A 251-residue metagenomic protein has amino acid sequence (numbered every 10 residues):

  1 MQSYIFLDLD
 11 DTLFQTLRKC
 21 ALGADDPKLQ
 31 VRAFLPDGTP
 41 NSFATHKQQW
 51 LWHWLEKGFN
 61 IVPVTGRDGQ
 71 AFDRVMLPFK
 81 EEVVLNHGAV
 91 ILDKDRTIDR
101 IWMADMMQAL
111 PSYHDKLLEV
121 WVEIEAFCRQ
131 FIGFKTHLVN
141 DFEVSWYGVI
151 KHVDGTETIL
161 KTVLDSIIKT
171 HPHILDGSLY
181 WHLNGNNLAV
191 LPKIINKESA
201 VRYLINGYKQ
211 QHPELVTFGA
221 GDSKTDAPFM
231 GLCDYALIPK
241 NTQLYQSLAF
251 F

Functional and structural regions predicted by a protein language model:
M1-I5, L9-P63, A71: Active-site neighborhood of HAD-like aspartate-dependent phosphohydrolases
S3-I5, K80-E81, T217: The start of beta-strands in P-loop NTPase/AAA+ ATPase cores
T16-R18, G23, F72-V75, K94-D95 (+2 more regions): Short glycine-/acidic-enriched loop or helix-start segments at secondary-structure transitions that form or flank
A21-D26, F79-E81, A236: Glycine-rich, phosphate-binding/catalytic loops in enzymes
S42-C128: Active-site phosphate-binding/coordination module
V62, V84, F218-A220, Y235-L237: Hydrophobic/aromatic beta-strand patches that form the interior of the parallel beta-sheet core in alpha/beta enzyme
E123-F218, K224-D234: Conserved acidic, metal-coordinating active-site core of Asp-based, Mg2+-dependent phosphoryl-transfer enzymes
G231-F251: Asp-based, Mg2+/Mn2+-dependent phosphohydrolase catalytic module
